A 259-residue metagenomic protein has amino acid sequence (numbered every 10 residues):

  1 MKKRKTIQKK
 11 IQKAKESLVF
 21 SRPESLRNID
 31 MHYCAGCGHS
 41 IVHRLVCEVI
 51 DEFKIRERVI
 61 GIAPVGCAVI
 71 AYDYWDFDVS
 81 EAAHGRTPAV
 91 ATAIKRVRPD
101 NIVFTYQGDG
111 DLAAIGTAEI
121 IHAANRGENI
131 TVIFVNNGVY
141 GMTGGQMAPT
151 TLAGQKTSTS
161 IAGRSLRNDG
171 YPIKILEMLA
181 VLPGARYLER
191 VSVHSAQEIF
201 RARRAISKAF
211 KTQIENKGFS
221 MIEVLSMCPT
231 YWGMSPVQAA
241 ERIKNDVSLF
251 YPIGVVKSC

Functional and structural regions predicted by a protein language model:
M1-F104: Thiamine diphosphate
M1-V19, N28-I29, I214-C259: Flexible, low-complexity linker and terminal segments
R58-G61, N101-F104, N129-I133, V139 (+3 more regions): Structural motif
V65-C67, N137-V139, S195, E223-Y231: Glycine-rich beta-alpha junction loops
V65-G141, R204, K208: Thiamine diphosphate
F77-S80, A123, A148-L152, Q238-E241: Short, hinge-like loop/turn segments at secondary-structure boundaries
T117-H122, M142-K156: Active-site-proximal loop->helix
A148-E215: Conserved thiamine diphosphate
